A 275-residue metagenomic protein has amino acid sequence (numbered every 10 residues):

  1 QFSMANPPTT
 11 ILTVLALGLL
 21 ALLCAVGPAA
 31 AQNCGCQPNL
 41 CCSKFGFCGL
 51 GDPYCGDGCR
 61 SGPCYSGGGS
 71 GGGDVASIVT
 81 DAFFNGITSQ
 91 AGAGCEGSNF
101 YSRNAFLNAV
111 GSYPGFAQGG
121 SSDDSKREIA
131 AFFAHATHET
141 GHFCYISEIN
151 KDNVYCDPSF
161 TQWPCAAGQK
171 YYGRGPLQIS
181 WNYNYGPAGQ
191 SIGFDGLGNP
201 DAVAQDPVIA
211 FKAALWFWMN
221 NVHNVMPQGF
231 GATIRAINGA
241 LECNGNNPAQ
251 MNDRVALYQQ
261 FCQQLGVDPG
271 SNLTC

Functional and structural regions predicted by a protein language model:
F2, L19-N33: N-terminal signal peptide
F2-L15: Bacterial N-terminal signal peptides that target proteins for export
Q32-G68: Secreted, short cysteine-rich peptides and small extracellular cysteine-rich domains stabilized by multiple disulfide
L50-D52, C144-Y145, G245-N247: Extracytoplasmic/secreted cell-surface and envelope-processing proteins
G72-N108, A117-S121, R127-F217, A236: Peptidoglycan-targeting cell-wall enzymes and recognition modules
A136-E139, M226-N246: Acidic helix/loop microenvironments that form the catalytic cleft of cell-wall polysaccharide enzymes
A240, N244-P248, D253-C275: Low-complexity, Gly/Ser/Thr/Pro-rich intrinsically disordered linker/tail segments
